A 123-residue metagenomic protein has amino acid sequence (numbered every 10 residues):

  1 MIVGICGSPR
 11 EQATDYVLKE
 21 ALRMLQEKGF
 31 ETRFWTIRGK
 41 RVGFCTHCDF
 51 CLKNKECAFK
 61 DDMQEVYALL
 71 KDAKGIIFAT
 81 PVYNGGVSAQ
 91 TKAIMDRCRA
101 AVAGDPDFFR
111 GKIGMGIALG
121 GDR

Functional and structural regions predicted by a protein language model:
M1-G104: N-terminal beta1-alpha1-beta2 submodule of the flavodoxin-like/Rossmannoid cofactor-binding fold
A89-Q90, G104-R123: Short, glycine-/small-residue-rich phosphate/pyrophosphate-handling segment
